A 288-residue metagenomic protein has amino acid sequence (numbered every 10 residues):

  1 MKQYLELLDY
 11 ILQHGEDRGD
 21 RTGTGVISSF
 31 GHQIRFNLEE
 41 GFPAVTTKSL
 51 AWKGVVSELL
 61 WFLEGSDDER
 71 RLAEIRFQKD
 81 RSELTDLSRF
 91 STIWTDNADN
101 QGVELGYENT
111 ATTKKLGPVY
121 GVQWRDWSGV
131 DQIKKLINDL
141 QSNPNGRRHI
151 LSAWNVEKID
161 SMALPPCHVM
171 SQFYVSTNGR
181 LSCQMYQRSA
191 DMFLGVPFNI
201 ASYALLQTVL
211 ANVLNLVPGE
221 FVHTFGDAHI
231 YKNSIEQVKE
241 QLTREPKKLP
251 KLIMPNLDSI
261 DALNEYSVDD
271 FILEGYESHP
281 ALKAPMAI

Functional and structural regions predicted by a protein language model:
M1-I288: Terminal, non-catalytic protein-protein interaction segments that mediate quaternary/complex assembly
